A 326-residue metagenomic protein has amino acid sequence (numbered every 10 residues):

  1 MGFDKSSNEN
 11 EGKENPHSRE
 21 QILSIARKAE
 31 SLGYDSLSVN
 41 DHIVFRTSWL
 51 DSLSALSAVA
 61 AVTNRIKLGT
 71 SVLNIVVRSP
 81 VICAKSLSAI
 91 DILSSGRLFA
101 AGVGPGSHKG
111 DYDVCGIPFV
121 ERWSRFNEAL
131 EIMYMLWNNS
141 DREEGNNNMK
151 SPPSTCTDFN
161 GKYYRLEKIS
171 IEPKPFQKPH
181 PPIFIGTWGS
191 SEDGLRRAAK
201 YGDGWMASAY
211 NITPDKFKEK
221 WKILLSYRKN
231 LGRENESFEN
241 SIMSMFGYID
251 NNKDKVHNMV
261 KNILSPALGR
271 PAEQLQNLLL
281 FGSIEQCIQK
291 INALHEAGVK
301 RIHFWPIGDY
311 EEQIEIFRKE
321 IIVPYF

Functional and structural regions predicted by a protein language model:
M1-L32, L98-G102, I117, Y134 (+4 more regions): C-terminal amphipathic alpha-helical "assembly" element that mediates oligomerization/partner interfaces or acts as
M1-V62, P179-P181: N-terminal beta1-alpha1-beta2 module of alpha/beta enzyme domains
I22, S52, C83, R122-A129 (+4 more regions): Aromatic/hydrophobic pocket-lining residues that form the small-molecule binding cavity in soluble enzyme cores
D35-N40, L68-G69, A100-G104, H303-F304: Short beta-strand segments at enzyme active-site cores
S36-V62, N74, A209-D215, W305-I316: Glycine-rich, proline-tolerant flexible connector loops at the mouths of alpha/beta enzymes
W49-T70, E128-L136, R318-F326: Alpha-helix-loop-beta-strand connector modules within alpha/beta enzyme cores
T63-I66, S94, S140-R142, P175 (+2 more regions): Short helix-capping segments at alpha-helix termini
V76-Y201, E236: Internal, glycine-rich beta/alpha segment that forms the wall or movable "lid" of small-molecule/cofactor binding
